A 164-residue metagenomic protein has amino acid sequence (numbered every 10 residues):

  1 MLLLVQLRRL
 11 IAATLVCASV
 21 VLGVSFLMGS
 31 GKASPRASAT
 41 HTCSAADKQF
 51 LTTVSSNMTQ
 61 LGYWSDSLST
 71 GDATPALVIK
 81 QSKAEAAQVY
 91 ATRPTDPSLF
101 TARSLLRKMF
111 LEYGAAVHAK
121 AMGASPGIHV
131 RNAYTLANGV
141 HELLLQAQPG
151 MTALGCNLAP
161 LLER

Functional and structural regions predicted by a protein language model:
M1-L2, L27-M28, L161-L162: Short, aromatic- and cysteine-enriched interfacial helices/patches that mediate contacts at lipid membranes
L2-L15: N-terminal Sec-pathway targeting helices
V5-Q6, G29-A33, F100: Intrinsically disordered, low-complexity regions enriched in serine, threonine, proline and polar/charged residues
L7-L10, V24, A91, L136: Compositionally biased, low-complexity segments enriched in small residues
A12-V24: Hydrophobic helical h-region of N-terminal Sec-dependent signal peptides in bacterial secretory/periplasmic proteins
V21-T42: C-terminal region of N-terminal signal peptides and the immediate post-cleavage residues of exported proteins
A37-Q81, A115-R164: C-terminal amphipathic alpha-helix
S82-L111, L154-L162: Short, solvent-exposed, charged loop/turn and helix-capping segments that join or cap alpha-helices on peripheral
